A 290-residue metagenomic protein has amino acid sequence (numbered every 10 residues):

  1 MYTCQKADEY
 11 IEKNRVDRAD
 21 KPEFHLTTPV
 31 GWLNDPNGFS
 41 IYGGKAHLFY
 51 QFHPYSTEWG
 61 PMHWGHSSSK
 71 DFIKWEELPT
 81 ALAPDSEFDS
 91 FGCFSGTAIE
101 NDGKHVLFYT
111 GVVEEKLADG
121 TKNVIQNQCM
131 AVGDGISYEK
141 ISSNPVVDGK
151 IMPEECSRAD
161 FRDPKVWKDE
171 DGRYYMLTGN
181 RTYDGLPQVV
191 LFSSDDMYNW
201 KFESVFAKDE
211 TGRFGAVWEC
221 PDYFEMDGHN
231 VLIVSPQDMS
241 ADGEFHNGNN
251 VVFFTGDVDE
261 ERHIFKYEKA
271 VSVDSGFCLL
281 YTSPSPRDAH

Functional and structural regions predicted by a protein language model:
M1-N37, S56-W59, I73-E100, I136-K168 (+2 more regions): Surface loop/turn signatures of beta-propeller and other carbohydrate-active proteins
D35-Y55, E77-T80, S95-T121, Q128-A131 (+8 more regions): Hydrophobic core segments of beta-strands in well-ordered, beta-rich domains
H53, Y109, V132-S137, Y198 (+1 more regions): A generic secondary-structure signal for well-formed alpha-helical elements
P61-M62, N123-I125: Short coil-to-beta strand junction motifs in C2/discoidin
H66-S69, Q126-G135, V190-D195, N249-D259: Beta-propeller blade signature
S90, K122, G215, N247-G248: Short acidic-hydrophobic sequence patches enriched in Asp/Glu that either
D238-H246, A270-G276: Aromatic sugar-binding interfaces of carbohydrate-active proteins
Y281-H290: Single conserved hydrophobic/aromatic residue that forms the stacking wall/gate of nucleotide- or nucleobase-binding
